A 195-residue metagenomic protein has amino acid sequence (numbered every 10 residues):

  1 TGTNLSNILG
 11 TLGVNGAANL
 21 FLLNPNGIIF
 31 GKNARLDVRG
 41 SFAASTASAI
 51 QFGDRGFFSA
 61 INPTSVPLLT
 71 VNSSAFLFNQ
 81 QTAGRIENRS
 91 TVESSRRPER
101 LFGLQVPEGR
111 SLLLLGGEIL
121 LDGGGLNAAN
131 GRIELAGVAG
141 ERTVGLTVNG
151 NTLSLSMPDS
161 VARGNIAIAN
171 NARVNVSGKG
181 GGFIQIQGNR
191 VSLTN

Functional and structural regions predicted by a protein language model:
T1-N195: Extracellular and secretory-pathway beta-repeat/beta-biased strand scaffolds
